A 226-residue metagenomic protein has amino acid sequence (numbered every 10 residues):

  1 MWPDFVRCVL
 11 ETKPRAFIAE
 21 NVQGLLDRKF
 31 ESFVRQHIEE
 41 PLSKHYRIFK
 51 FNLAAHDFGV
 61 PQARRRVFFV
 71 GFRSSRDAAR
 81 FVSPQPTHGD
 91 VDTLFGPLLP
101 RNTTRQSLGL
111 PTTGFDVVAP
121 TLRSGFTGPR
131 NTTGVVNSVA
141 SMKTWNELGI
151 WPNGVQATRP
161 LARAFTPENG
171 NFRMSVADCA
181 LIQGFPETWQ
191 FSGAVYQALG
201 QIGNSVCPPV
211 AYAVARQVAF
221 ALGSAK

Functional and structural regions predicted by a protein language model:
M1-N146: Class I S-adenosyl-L-methionine
R105-K226: C-terminal target-recognition/interaction regions appended to catalytic cores
